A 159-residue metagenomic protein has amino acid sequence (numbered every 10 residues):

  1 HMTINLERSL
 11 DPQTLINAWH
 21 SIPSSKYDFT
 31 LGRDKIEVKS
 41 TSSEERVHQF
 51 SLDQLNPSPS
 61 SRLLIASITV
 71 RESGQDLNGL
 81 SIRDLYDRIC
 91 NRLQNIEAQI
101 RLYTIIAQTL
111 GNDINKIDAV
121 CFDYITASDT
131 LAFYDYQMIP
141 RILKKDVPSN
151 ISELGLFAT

Functional and structural regions predicted by a protein language model:
H1-S24, T41-T159: Nucleic-acid endonuclease domains
L6, F29-S42: Conserved catalytic cores of phosphodiester-cleaving nucleases, focusing on short active-site segments
